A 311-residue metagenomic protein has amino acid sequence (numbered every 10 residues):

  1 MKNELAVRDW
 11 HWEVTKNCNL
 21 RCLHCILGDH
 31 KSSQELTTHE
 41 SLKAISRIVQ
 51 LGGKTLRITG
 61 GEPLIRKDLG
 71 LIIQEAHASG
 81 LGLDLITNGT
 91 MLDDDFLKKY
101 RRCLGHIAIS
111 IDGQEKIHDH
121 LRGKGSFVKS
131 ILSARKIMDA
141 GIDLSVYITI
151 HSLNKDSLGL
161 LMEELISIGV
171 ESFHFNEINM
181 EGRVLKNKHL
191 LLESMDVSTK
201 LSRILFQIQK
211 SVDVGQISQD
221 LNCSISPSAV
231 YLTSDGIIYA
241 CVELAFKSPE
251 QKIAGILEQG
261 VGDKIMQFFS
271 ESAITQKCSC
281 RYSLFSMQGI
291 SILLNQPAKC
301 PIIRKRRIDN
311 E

Functional and structural regions predicted by a protein language model:
M1-C103: Conserved alpha-helical substructure of the radical SAM core
A6, I237, E243-E311: Flexible mid-to-C-terminal extensions adjoining Fe-S/redox cofactors in radical SAM and related proteins
E13, T59, D84-N88, A108-D112 (+2 more regions): A cross-family glycoside hydrolase active-site/sugar-binding cleft signature
C18, C22-C25, C223, C241 (+2 more regions): Short cysteine clusters
G28-D29, I111-E115, E177-N179, L284-S286: Short, histidine-centered active-site or binding-site loop motifs used for metal coordination, general acid-base
H30-S32, P63, M91, I117 (+2 more regions): Short histidine/acidic/glycine/proline-rich micro-motifs that form metal- and phosphate-coordinating active-site loops
H39-S46, Q50, L71-A78, D95-R102 (+5 more regions): Replace "anionic and nucleotidyl ligands
S79, C103, S110, D119-P227 (+2 more regions): Radical SAM enzyme [4Fe-4S]-AdoMet core and its adjacent flexible, acidic and glycine-rich loops/tails across
